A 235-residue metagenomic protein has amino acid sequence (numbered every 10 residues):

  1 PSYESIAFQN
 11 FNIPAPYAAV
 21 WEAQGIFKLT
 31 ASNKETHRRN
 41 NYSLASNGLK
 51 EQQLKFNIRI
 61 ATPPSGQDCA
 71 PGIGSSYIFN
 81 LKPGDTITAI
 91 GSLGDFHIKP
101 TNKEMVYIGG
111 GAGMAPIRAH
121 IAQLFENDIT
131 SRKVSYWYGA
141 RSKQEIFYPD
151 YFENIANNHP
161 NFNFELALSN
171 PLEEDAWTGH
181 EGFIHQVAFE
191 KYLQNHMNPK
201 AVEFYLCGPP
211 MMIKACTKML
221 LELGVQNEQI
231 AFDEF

Functional and structural regions predicted by a protein language model:
P1-P83, R141, S169-N170: Ferredoxin-reductase
Q53-N57, T86-T88, V106, S135 (+1 more regions): Beta-strand secondary-structure signal
I90-N102: A short, basic/flexible loop-to-alpha-helix module at the beginning of a structural domain
N102, E126-V134: Conserved S-adenosyl-L-methionine
E104-I108, E203-Y205: Conserved beta-strand elements of the Class I
G109-G111, P209: Glycine-rich Rossmann-fold phosphate-binding loop(s) that bind the pyrophosphate of adenine dinucleotide cofactors
M114-D128: Histidine-anchored nucleotide/phosphate-binding helix
S131-F235: Reductase modules of NAD(P)H-dependent flavoproteins
